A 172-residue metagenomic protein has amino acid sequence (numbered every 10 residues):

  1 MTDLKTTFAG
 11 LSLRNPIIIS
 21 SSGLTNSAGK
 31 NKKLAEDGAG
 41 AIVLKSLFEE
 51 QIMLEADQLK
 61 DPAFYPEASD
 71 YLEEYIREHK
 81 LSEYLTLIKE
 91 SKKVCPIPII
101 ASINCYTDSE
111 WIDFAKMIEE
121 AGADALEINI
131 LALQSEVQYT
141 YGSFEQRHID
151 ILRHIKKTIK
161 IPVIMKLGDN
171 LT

Functional and structural regions predicted by a protein language model:
T2-T172: Active-site entrance/lid segments in N-terminal catalytic domains of soluble metabolic enzymes
